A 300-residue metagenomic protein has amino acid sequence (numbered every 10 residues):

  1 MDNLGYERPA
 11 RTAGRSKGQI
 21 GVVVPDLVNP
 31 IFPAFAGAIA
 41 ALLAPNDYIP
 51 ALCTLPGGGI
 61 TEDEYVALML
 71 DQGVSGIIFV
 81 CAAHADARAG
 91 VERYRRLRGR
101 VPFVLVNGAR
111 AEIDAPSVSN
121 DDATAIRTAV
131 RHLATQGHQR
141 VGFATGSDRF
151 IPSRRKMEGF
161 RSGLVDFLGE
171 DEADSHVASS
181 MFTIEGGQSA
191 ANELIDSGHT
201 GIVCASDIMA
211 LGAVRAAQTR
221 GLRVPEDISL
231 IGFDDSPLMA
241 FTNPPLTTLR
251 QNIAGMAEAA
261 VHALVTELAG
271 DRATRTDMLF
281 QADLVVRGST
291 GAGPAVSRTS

Functional and structural regions predicted by a protein language model:
M1-G37, N46, P56, L68-D71: N-terminal helix-turn-helix/winged-helix DNA-binding helices and compositionally similar short basic alpha-helical
A41-A87: Central regulatory/effector-binding core of bacterial HTH transcription factors
A44-T54, R161-G186: Short beta-strand elements in bilobed, periplasmic/extracellular small-molecule ligand-binding domains
G57, V80-T128, E170, I208 (+1 more regions): Flexible loop/hinge segments that line or gate small-molecule binding clefts
V74-A83, G142-A144, V177-A178, L194-S206 (+1 more regions): Periplasmic-binding protein-like
P116-F143, S162, D166, I184-E193 (+1 more regions): Hydrophobic alpha-helical segments within soluble ligand-binding/sensing domains
R127-F167, T276-T290: An alpha-beta-alpha
E172, E193-S300: Flexible loop/turn connectors
